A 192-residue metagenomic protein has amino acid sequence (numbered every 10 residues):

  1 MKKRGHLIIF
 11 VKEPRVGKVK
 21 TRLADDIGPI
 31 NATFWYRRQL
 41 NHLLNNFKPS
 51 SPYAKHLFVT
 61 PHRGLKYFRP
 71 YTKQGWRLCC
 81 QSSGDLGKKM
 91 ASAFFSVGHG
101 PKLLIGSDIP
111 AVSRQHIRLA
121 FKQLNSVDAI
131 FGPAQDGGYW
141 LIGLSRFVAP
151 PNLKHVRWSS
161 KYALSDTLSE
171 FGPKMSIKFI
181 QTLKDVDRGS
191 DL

Functional and structural regions predicted by a protein language model:
M1-L23: N-terminal nucleotide-binding beta1-loop-alpha1 segment
F34-Y53: A short, N-terminal amphipathic alpha-helix
P52-P61: Short beta-strand/loop segment that forms part of the nucleotide-sugar
Y67-P101, S160: Short phosphate-binding loop-to-helix
L103-I105: Short aromatic-hydrophobic micro-motifs that form the base-stacking/packing surface for donor nucleotide recognition
V112-G138: Conserved donor-nucleotide/metal-binding helix-loop-beta segment in metal-dependent transferases, i.e., the alpha-helix
V148-E170: Short, glycine-/small-residue-rich phosphate/pyrophosphate-handling segment
S165-L192: Conserved alpha/beta core of the MobA/IspD/sugar-nucleotide pyrophosphorylase nucleotidyltransferase superfamily
